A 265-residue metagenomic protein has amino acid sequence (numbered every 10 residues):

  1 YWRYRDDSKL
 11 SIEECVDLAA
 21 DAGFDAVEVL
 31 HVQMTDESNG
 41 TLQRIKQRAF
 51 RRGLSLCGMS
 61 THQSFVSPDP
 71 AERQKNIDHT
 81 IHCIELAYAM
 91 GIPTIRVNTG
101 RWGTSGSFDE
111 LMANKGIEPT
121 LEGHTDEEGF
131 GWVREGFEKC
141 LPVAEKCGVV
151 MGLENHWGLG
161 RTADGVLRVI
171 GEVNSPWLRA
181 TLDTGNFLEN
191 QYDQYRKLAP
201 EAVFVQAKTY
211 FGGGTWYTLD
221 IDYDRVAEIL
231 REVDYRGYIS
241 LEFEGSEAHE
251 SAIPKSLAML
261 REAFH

Functional and structural regions predicted by a protein language model:
Y1-G23, G91, E138, K146 (+1 more regions): Histidine-acidic metal/acid-base catalytic patches
Y1-T94, E118-P119, G123-F130, E138 (+4 more regions): N-terminal pre-domain/capping segments
E28, G58-S60, R96, G152 (+2 more regions): Conserved beta-strand positions in the central sheet of alpha/beta enzyme cores
V32, S64, G100, Y210 (+1 more regions): Flexible loop residues that form catalytic and substrate-binding hotspots at small-molecule/glycan-binding clefts
L56, A113-I117, V205: Short, basic/glycine-rich phosphate-binding loops at helix/coil junctions that contact nucleotide phosphates
S64-D69, G103-G106, E189, Y210-T215: A short acidic, helix-capping loop that chelates divalent metal ions and anchors anionic groups
A87-N114, E118-P119, C147-H156, S240: Active-site groove signature of glycoside hydrolases
R134-G160: N-terminal/domain-start segments enriched in small and hydrophobic, helix-friendly residues, covering either
